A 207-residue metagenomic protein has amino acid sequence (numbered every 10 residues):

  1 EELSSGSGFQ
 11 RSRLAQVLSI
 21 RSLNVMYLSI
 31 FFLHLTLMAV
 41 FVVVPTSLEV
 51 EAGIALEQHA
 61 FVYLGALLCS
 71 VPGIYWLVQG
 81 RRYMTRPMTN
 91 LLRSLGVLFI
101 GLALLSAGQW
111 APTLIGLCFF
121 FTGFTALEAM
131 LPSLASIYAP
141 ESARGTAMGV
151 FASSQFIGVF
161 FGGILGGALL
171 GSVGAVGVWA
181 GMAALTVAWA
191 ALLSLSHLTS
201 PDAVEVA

Functional and structural regions predicted by a protein language model:
E1-L28: Juxtamembrane intracellular "pre-TM" segments in multi-pass secondary transporters
F32-F41: Conserved extracellular-gate-facing transmembrane-helix segments in secondary transporters
V42-Q58: Short amphipathic helix-loop junctions that connect adjacent transmembrane helices in Major Facilitator Superfamily/SLC
P72-R86, L170: Helix-to-loop junctions at the C-terminal end of transmembrane segments in multipass secondary transporters
P87-L131: C-terminal transmembrane helical hairpin of 12-TM major facilitator-type secondary transporters
S142-V173: A late C-terminal transmembrane helix in Major Facilitator Superfamily
A168-T186: A membrane-interface helix-boundary motif in multi-pass transporters
G181-A207: Multi-pass alpha-helical transporter architecture, strongest for 12-TM Major Facilitator/SLC carriers used
